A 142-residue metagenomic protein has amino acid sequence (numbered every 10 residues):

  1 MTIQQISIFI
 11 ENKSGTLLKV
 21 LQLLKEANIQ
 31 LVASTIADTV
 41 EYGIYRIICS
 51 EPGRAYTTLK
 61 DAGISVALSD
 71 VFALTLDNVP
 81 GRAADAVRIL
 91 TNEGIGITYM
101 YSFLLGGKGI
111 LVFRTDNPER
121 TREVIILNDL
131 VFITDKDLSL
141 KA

Functional and structural regions predicted by a protein language model:
M1-A142: A conserved regulatory-domain signal marking ACT and ACT-like small-molecule sensing domains and adjacent regulatory
